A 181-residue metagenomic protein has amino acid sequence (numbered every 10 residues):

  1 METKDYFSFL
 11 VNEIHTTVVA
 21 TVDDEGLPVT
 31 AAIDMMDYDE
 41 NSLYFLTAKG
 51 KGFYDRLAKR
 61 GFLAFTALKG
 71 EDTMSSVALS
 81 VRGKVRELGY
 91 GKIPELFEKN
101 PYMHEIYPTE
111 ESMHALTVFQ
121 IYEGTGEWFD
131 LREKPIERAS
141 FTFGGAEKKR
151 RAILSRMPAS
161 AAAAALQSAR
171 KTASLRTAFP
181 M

Functional and structural regions predicted by a protein language model:
F9-E25, L63-A67: A short, Trp-centered hydrophobic/proline-enriched beta-strand micro-motif
I33-D37: A short, well-structured catalytic beta-strand-centered motif of the EAL phosphodiesterase domain for c-di-GMP
E40-Y44: Short active-site oxyanion
K51-F53, D72, P135-I136: Short, surface-exposed beta-strand-loop junctions and turns on beta-sheet-rich folds
D55-T125: Short, structured beta-strand-loop surface elements
V118, E133-R150: Flexible glycine-rich active-site/ligand-binding loops centered on an Asp-His dyad
I153-Q167: Cys/His-enriched microdomains
A164-M181: Iron-sulfur cluster-binding cysteine motifs and their immediate structural context in ferredoxin-like electron-transfer
